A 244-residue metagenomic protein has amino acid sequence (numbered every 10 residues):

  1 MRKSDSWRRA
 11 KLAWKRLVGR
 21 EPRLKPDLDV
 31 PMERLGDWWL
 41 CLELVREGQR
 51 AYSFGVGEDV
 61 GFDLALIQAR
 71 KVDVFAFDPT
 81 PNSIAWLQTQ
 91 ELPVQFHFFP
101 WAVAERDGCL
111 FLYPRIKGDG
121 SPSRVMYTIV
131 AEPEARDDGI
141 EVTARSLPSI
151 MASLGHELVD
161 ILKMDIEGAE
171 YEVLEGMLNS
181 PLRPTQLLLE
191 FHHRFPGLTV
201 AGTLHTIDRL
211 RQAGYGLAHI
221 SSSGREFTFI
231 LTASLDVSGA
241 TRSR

Functional and structural regions predicted by a protein language model:
M1-R244: Phosphate/nucleotide-binding beta-alpha loop and adjacent structural elements of enzyme active sites
